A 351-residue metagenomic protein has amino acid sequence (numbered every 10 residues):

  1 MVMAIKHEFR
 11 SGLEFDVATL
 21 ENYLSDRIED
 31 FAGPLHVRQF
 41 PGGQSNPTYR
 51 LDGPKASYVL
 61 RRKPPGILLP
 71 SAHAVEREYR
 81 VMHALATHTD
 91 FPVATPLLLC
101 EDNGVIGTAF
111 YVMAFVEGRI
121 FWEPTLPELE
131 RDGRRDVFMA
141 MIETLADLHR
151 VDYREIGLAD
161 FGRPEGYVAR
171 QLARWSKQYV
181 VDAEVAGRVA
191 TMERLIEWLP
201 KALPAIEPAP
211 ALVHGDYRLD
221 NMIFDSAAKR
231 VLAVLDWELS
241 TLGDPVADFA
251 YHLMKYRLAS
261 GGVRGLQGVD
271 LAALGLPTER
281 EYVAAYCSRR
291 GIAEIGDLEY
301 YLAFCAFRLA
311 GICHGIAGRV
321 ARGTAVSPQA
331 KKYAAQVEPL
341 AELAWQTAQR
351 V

Functional and structural regions predicted by a protein language model:
V2-F31: Juxta-kinase regulatory segment immediately upstream of eukaryotic protein kinase catalytic domains
P34-W198, A202-L212, S226-A228: ATP-binding pocket architecture of kinase catalytic cores
G162-R163, A293-C305: All-alpha amphipathic helical-bundle segments outside canonical DNA-binding/catalytic cores that form hydrophobic
L212-H214, L219: Catalytic-loop of the protein kinase fold
M222-F224: Hydrophobic residue at the +6 position relative to the catalytic HRD Asp in the kinase catalytic loop
L235-S240: Activation of the activation-loop gatekeeper triad in protein kinase-fold domains
A247-R290, C305-R322: Active-site activation/catalytic loop segments of kinase-like enzymes and analogous catalytic loops in related
E294, G311-V351: Helical subdomain adjoining the active site within ATP-dependent kinase catalytic cores
